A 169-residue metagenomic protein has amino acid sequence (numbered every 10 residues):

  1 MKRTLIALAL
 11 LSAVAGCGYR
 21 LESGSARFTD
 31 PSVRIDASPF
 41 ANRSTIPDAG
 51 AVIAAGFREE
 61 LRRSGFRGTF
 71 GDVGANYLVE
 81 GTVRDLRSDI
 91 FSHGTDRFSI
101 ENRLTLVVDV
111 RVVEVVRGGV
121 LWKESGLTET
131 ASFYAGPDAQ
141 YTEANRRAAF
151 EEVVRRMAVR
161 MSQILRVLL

Functional and structural regions predicted by a protein language model:
M1-C17: Sec-dependent bacterial lipoprotein signal peptides
S12-A13, S38-F40, V83-S88: Short, charged N-terminal helix-start/capping segments
A15-R58, R62-F66, V116, A139 (+2 more regions): A structural "domain/chain start" motif
R27-T29, D72-A75: A short beta-turn/loop motif at secondary-structure boundaries
T45, A49, I100, N145-A149 (+1 more regions): Conserved acidic
S64, G68, G74, L78-E124 (+2 more regions): Surface-exposed short loop/turn segments
